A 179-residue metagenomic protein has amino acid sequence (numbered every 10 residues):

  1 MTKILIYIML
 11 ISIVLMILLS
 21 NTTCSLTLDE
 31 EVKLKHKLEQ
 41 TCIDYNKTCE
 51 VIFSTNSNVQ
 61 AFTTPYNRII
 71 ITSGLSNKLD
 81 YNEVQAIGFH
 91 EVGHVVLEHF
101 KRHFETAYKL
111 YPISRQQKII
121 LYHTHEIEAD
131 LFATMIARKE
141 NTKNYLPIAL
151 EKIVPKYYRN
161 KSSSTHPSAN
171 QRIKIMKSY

Functional and structural regions predicted by a protein language model:
M1-S25: Classical Sec-dependent N-terminal signal peptides that target proteins to the secretory pathway
I17-Y179: A Zn2+-metalloprotease active-site environment signal
